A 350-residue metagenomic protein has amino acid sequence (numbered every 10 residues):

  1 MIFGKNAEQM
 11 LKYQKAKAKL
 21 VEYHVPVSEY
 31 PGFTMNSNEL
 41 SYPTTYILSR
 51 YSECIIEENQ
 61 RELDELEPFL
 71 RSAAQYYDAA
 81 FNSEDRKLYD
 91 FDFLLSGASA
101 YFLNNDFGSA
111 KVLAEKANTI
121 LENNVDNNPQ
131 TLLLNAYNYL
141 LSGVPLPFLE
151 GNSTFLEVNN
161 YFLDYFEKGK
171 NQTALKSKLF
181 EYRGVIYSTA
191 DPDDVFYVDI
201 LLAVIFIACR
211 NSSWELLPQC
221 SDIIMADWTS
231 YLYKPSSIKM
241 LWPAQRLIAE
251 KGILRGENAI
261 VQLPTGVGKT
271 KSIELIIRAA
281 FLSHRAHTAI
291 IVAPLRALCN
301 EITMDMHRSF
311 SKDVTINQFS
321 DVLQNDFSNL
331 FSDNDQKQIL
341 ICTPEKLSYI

Functional and structural regions predicted by a protein language model:
M1-I350: N-terminal helicase ATP-binding lobe
